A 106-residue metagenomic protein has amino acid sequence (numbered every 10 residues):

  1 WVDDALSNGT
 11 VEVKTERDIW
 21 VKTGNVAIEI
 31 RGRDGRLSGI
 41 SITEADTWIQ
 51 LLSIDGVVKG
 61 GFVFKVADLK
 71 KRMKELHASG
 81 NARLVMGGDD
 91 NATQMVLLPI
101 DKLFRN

Functional and structural regions predicted by a protein language model:
D4, V26, G61-F62: A broad, low-specificity signal marking well-ordered, structured residues that form hydrophobic/aromatic
D4-V21: Conserved catalytic cores of phosphodiester-cleaving nucleases, focusing on short active-site segments
K14-E16, L51-D55, V66: Beta-hairpin (beta-strand-turn-beta-strand) motif
E16-S41: Mg2+/Mn2+-dependent nuclease catalytic core
G35-R36, D55-N106: Non-catalytic C-terminal interaction segments of nucleic acid-processing enzymes
W48: Replace "(M1/M4/M9/M12/WLM)" with "(e.g., M1/M4/M8/M9/M12/M26/WLM)" and add "not limited to" to clarify scope
